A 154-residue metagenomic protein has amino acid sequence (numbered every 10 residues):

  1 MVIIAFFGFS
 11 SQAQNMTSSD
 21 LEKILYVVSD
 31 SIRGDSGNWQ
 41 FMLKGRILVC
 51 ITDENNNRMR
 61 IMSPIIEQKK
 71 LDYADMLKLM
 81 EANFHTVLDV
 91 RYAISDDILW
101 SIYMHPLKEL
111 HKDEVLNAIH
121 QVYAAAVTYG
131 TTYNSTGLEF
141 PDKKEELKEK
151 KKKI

Functional and structural regions predicted by a protein language model:
M1-N15: Bacterial Sec-dependent N-terminal signal peptides
A13-M59: N-terminal secretory signal peptides
N15, S19, K70, E109-L116: Soluble non-cytosolic domains of exported or imported proteins
V28-I32, N83, A126-Y133, G137: Sec/Tat-exported extracytoplasmic proteins
N56-R58, E67-Q68, L107-E109: Short, surface-exposed beta-strand-loop junctions and turns on beta-sheet-rich folds
M62-M104: Short, internal acidic amphipathic alpha-helical interface segments that mediate docking to partner proteins
V90-G130: A short, solvent-exposed beta-edge/loop patch
Y133-I154: Short, highly charged C-terminal tails/helix-capping segments
